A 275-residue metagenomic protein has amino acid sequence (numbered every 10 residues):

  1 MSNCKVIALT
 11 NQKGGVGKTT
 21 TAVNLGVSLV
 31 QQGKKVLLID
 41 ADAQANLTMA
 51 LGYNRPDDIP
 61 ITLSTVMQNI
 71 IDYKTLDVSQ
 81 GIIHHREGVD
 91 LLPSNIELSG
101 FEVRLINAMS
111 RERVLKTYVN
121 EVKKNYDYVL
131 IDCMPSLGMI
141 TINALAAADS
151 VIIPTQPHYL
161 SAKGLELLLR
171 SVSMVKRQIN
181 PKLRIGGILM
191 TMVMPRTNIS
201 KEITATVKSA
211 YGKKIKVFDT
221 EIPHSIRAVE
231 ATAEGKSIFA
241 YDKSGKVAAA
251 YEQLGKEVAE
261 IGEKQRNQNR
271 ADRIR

Functional and structural regions predicted by a protein language model:
M1-R275: P-loop NTP-binding core
